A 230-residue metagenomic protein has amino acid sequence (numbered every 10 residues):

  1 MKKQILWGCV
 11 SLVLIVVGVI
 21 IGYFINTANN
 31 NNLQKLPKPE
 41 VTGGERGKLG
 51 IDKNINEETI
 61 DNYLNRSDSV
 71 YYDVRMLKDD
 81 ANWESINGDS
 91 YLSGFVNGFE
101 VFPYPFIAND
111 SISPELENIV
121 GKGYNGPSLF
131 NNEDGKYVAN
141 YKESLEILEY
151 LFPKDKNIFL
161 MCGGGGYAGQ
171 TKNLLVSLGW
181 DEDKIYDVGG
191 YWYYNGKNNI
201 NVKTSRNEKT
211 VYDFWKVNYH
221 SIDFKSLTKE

Functional and structural regions predicted by a protein language model:
Q4-N54, R66, L77-E230: Rhodanese-like catalytic fold shared by cysteine-dependent sulfurtransferases and DSP/PTP-type phosphatases
E57-S67: A short acidic-Thr-Gly-centered motif at the start of a beta-strand
Y71-D73: Structural scaffold elements adjacent to functional motifs in cytosolic proteins
